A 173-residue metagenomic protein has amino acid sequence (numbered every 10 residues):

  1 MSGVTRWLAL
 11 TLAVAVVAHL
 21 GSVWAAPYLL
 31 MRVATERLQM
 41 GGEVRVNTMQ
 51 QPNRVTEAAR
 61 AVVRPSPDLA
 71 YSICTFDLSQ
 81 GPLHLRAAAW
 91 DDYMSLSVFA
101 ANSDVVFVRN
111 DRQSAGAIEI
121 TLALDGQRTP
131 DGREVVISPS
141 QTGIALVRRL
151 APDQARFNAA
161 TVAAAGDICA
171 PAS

Functional and structural regions predicted by a protein language model:
M1-S173: A compositional/structural signature for long, glycine/proline-rich flexible linkers and loops on extracytoplasmic
